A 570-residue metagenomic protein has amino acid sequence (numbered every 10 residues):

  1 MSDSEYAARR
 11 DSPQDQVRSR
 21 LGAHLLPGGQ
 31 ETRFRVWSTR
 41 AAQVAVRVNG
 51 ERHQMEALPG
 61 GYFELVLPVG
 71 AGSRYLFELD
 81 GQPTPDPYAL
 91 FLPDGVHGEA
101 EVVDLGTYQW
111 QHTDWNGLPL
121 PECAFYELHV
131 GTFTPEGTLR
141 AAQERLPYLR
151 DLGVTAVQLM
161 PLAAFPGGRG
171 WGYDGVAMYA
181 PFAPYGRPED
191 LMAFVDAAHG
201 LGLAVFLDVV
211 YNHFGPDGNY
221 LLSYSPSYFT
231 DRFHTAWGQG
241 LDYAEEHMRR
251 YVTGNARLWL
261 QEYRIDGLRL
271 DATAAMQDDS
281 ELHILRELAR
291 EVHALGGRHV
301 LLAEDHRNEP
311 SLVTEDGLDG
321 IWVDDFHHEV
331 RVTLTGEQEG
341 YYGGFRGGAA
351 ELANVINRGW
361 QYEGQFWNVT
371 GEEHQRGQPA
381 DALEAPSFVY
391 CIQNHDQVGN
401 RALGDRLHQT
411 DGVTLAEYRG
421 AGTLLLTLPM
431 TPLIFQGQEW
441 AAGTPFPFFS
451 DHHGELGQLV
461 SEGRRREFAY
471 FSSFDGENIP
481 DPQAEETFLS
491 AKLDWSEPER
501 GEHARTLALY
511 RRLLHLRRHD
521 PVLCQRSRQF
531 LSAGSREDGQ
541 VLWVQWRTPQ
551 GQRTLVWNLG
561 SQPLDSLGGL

Functional and structural regions predicted by a protein language model:
M1-R33, H53-E127, T132-G137, Y148 (+1 more regions): The feature marks proteins involved in alpha-glucan
Q14-S19, R358, Y362-Q375, I434-F435 (+2 more regions): Glycan-recognition and catalytic regions of carbohydrate-active enzymes
F34-V36, Q552-L559: Short, well-ordered beta-strand segments enriched in hydrophobic/aromatic residues
W37-Q43, G70, G560-Q562: Short proline/glycine-enriched turn/loop motifs at strand-loop junctions of beta-rich domains
L79-T113, L201, L221, P226 (+4 more regions): Core domains of carbohydrate- and sulfate-ester-processing enzymes
G95, T113-L120, H129-V300, S311-L312: Substrate-binding/active-site clefts of carbohydrate-active enzymes
V96, L285-S472: Conserved alpha/beta catalytic core and glycan-binding cleft of carbohydrate-active enzymes
G560-L570: C-terminal beta-sandwich/jelly-roll accessory domains of carbohydrate-active enzymes
